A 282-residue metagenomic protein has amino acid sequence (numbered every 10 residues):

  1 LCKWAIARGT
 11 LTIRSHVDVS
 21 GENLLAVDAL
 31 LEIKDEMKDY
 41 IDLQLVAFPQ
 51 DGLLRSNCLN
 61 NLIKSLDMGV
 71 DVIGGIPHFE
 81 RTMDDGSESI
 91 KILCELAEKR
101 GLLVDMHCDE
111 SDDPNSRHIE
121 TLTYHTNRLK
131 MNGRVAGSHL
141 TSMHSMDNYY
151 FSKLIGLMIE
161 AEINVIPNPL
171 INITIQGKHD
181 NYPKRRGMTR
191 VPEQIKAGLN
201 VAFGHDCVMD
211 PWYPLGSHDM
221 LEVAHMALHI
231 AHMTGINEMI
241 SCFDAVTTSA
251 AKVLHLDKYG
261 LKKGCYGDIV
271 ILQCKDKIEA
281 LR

Functional and structural regions predicted by a protein language model:
L1-N57, G69: Divalent-metal coordination cores built from histidine and acidic residues
G9, L30, S65, I73 (+7 more regions): Conserved, mostly hydrophobic/aromatic
D18-S20, V46-G52, I76-E80, H107-D113 (+3 more regions): Active-site beta-loop-alpha junctions enriched in small/polar residues
N23-L24, H179-D180, L215-H218: Short glycine/threonine-rich loop-to-helix capping motif typified by GTGT followed within a few residues by an Asp-Pro
L25-D39, R55-A136, S142-N164, N181-F203 (+1 more regions): Histidine/acidic residue-rich metal-binding segments in metalloenzymes
L103, Y124-V135, I171-I175, R185-L272: His/Asp/Glu-enriched, well-ordered alpha-helical/loop segment that forms or immediately abuts the divalent-metal
V165, N172-H179: C-terminal amphipathic alpha-helical segment
D276-L281: Short, Lys/Arg- and Gly-enriched loop/turn segments at beta-strand edges
